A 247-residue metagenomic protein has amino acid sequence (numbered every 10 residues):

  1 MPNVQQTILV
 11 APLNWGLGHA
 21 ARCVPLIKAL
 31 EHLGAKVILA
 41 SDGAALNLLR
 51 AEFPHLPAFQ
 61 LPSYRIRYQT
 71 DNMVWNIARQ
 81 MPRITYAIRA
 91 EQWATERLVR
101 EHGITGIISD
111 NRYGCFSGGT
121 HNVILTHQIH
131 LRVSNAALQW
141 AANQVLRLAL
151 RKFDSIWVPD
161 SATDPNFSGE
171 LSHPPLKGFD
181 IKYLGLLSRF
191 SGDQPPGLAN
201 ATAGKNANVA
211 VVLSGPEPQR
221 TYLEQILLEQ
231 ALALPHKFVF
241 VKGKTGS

Functional and structural regions predicted by a protein language model:
Q5-T7, L13-N14, H32-P82: Conserved nucleotide-sugar phosphate-binding/catalytic loop shared by glycosyltransferases and other
P12-V24, P218-T221: A short, glycine/small-residue-rich beta-strand->loop->alpha-helix junction that serves as a flexible
A20-L30, A45: Short amphipathic alpha-helix
K36-G43, I156-S161, K237-G243: Short internal beta-strands
D42-N47, I107-G114, V241-S247: Short, polar loop motifs at secondary-structure junctions
V74-G114: Conserved nucleotide-sugar donor-binding subdomain of glycosyltransferases
G118-Y183: Active-site-proximal region of nucleotide-activated glycan assembly enzymes, centered on histidine/acidic-rich loops
L171, G185-S247: Donor-nucleotide binding loops and adjacent catalytic segments primarily of GT-B fold Leloir glycosyltransferases
